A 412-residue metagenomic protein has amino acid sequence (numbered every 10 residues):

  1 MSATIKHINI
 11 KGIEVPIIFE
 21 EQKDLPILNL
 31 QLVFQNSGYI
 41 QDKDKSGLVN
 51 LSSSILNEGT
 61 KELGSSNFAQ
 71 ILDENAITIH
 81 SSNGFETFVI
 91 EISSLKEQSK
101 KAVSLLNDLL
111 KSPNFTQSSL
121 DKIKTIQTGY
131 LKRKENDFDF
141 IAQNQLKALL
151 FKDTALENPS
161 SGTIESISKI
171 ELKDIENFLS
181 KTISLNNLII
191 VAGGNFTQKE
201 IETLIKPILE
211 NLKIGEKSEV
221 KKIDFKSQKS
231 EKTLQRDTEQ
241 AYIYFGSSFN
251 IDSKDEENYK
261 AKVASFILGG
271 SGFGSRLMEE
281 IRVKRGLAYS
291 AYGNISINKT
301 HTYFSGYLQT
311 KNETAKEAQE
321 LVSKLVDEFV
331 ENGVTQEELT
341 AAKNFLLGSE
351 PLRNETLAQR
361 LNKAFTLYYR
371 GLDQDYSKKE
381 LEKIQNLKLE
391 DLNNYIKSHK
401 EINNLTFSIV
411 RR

Functional and structural regions predicted by a protein language model:
M1-L28: N- or domain-start disorder-to-order transition segments that initiate the globular core
K6, K152-S161, E165, L185-D252: An aromatic/glycine/proline-enriched structural segment found at the starts of mature extracellular/organellar domains
E20, L25-S54, S65-K111, I141-E165 (+6 more regions): M16 family metallopeptidases and their MPP-like homologs
Q22-G38, K45-S46, K217-G274: His/Glu-based metal-binding/catalytic segments typifying zinc-dependent metallopeptidases
S94, G129-K134, D224-R236, F345-R353: Short, conserved secondary-structure transition motifs
K111-S118: Short, polar/flexible loop-turn hinges at active-site or ligand-entry regions and domain interfaces
K388-S398: Low-complexity, intrinsically disordered Gly/Pro/Thr-rich segments
